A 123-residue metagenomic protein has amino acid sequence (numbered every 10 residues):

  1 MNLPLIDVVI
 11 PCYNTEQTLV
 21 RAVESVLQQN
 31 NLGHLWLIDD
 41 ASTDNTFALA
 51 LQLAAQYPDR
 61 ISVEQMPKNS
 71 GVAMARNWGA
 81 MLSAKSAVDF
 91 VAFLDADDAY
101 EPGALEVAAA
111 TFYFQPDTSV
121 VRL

Functional and structural regions predicted by a protein language model:
M1-S25: N-proximal low-complexity "stem/linker" segments adjacent to membrane-targeting elements
E24-G33: Short, acidic, metal-binding catalytic loop of nucleotide-sugar glycosyltransferases
S25, D39-L49, K68, D98: A conserved acidic beta->alpha catalytic loop
G33-A41, E64-M66, L94-A96: Short beta-strand/loop segment that forms part of the nucleotide-sugar
N45, D98-T111: Acidic donor-binding/catalytic loop of UDP-sugar-dependent glycosyltransferases, especially processive GT2
M66-S86: Glycine-rich, basic loop-to-helix element that forms the pyrophosphate-binding segment of sugar-nucleotide handling
V91: Short aromatic/hydrophobic "clamp" motif used to bind/position activated sugar donors
L105-L123: Conserved donor NDP-sugar-binding/catalytic core segment of glycosyltransferases
